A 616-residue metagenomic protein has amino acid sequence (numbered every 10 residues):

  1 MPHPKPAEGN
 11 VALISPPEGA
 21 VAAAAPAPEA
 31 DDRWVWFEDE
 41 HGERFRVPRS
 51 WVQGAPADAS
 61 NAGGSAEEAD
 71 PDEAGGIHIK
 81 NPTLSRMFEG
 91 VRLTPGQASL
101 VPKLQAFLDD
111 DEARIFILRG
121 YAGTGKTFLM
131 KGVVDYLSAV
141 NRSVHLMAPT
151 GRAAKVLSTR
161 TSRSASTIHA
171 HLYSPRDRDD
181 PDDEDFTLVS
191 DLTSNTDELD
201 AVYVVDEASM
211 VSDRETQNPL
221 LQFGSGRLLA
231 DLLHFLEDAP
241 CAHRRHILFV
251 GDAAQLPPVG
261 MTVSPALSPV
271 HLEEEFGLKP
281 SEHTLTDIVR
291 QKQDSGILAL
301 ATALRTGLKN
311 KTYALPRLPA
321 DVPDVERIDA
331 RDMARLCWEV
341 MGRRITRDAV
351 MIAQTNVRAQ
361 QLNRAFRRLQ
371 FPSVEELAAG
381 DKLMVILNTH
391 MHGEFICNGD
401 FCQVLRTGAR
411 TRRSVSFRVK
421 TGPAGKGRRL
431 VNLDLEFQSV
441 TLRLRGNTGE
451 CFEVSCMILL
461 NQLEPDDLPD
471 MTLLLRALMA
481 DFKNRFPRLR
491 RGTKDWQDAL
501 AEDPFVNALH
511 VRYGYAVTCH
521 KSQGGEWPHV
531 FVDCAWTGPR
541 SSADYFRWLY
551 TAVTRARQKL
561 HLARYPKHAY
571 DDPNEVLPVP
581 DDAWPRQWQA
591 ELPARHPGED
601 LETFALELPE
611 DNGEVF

Functional and structural regions predicted by a protein language model:
P16, L387, R406, F531-C534: Conserved "cap/hinge" positions at secondary-structure junctions
V35-F37, R44-P48: Short linear proline/tyrosine/threonine-rich motifs used for host-factor recruitment and membrane trafficking/assembly
S50-A55, L463: Structured surface patches comprising rigid loops and adjacent beta-strands/short helices at the edges of well-ordered
G75-G90: Charged, amphipathic alpha-helical linker segments immediately N-terminal to NTP-binding catalytic cores
H78-N81, K103-L104, D111-E112, A230-I247 (+3 more regions): Conserved helicase motor core of P-loop NTPases
G90-A106: N-terminal pre-P-loop "Q-motif" helix
P102, A106-F107, A113-A314: ASCE P-loop NTPase helicase motor core
K420-F616: C-terminal accessory regions
